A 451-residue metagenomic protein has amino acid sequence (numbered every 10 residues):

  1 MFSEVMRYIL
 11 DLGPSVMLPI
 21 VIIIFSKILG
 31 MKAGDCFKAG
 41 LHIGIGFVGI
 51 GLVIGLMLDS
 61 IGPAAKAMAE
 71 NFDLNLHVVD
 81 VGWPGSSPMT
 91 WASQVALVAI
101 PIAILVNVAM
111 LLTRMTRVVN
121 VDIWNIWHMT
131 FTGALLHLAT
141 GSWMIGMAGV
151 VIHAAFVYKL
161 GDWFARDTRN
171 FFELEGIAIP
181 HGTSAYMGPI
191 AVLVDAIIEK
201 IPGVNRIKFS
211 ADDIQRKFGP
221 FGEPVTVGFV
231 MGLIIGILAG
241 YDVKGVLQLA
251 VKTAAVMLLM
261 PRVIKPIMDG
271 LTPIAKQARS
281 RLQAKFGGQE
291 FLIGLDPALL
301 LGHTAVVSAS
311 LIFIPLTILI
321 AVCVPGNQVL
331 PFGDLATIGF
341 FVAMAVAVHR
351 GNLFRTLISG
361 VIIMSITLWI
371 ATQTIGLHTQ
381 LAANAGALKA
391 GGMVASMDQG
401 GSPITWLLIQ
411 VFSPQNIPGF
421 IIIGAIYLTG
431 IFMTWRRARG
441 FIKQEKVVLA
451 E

Functional and structural regions predicted by a protein language model:
M1-V53, Q94-L292, V346-R355, T379-E451: Signature of multi-pass transmembrane helix bundles
L18-V21, F37, I61, A65-S86 (+1 more regions): Helix-loop-helix junctions within the multi-pass membrane cores of secondary transporters/permeases
K38, K244-K252, A321-A336, R355-I362: Transmembrane helix-loop boundary segments of multi-pass membrane transporters
G55-G62, L138-G141, D296-A298, I370-A385: Hydrophobic alpha-helical transmembrane segments in multi-pass integral membrane proteins
G55-M68, L112-R117: Transmembrane alpha-helix boundary signature
F72-V78, V98-I104, I123-T130, V150-I152 (+4 more regions): Mid-membrane cores of alpha-helical transmembrane segments in multi-pass membrane proteins, especially transporters
D80-A92, V411-P414: Short aromatic-rich membrane-water interface segments that cap or initiate transmembrane helices in multi-pass membrane
I274, A278, P331-V342, F354-W369 (+1 more regions): Active/binding-pocket-proximal capping segment
